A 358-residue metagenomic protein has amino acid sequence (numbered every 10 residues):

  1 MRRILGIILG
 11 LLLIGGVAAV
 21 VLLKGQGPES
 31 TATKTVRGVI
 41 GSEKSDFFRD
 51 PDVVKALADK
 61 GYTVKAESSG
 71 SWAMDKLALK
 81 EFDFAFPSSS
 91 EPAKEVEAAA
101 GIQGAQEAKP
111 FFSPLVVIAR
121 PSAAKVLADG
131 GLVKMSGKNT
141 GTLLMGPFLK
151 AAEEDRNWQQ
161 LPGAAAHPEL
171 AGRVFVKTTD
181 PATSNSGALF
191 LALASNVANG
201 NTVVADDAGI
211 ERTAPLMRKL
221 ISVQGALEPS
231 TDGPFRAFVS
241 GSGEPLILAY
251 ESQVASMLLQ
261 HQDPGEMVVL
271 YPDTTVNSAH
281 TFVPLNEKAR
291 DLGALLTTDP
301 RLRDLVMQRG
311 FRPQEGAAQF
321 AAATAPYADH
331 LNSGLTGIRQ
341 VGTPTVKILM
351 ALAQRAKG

Functional and structural regions predicted by a protein language model:
M1-K24, E29-A32, L285-G358: Extracellular/periplasmic juxtamembrane helices and adjacent flexible linkers that interface with membrane partners
E29-A171, A325-D329, V346-G358: N-terminal segment of the mature folded domain
K80-A85, G172-V174, G241-A249: Alpha-to-beta junction loops
A108-V117, A214-V223, P229, H261-R290: Periplasmic-binding protein-like
A123-A128, T183, N199-A205, E287-D291: Short helix-loop capping/hinge motifs at secondary-structure junctions, enriched in acidic/polar residues
V133-L149, E153-D155, F175-A182, T281-P313: Bilobed periplasmic-binding protein/Venus flytrap-like ligand-binding cleft at the lobe interface of extracytoplasmic
F148-T183, A214-D232: Alpha-helix-centered segments that form part of catalytic cores
L189-V268: Ligand-binding pocket segment of bilobal, Venus flytrap-like solute-binding proteins
